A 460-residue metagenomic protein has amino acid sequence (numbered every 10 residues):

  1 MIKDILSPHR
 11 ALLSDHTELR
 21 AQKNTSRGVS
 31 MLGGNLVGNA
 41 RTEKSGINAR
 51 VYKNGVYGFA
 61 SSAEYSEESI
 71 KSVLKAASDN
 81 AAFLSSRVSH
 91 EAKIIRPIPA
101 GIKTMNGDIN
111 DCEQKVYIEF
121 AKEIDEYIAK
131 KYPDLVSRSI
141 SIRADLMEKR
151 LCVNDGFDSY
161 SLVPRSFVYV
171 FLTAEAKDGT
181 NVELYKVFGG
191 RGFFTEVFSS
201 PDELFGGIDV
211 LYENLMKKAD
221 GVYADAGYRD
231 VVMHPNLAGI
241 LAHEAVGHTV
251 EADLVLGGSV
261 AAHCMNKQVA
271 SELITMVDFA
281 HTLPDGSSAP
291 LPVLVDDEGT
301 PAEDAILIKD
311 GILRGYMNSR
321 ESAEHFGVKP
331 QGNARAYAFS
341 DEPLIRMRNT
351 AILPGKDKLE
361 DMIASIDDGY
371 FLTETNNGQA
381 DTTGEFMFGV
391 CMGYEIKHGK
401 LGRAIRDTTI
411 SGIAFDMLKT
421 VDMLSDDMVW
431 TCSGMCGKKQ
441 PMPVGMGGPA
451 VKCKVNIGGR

Functional and structural regions predicted by a protein language model:
M1-R460: N-terminal small-residue-enriched
